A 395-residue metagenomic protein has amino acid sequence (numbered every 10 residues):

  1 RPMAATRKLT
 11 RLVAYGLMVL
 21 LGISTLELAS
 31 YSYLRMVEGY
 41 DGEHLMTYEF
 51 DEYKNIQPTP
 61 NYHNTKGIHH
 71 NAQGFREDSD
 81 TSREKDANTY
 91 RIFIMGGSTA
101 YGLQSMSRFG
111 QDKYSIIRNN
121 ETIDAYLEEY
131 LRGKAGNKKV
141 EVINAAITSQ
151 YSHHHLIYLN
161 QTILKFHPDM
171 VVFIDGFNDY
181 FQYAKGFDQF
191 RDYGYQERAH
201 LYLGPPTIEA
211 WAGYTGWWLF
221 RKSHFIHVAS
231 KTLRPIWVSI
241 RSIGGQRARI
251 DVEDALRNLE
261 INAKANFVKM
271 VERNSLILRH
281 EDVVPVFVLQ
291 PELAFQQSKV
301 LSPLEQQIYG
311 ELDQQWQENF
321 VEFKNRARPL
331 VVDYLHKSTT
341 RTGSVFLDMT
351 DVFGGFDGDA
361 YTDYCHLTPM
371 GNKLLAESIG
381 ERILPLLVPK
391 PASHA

Functional and structural regions predicted by a protein language model:
A14-A29: Hydrophobic membrane-insertion alpha-helices, especially the h-region of bacterial N-terminal signal peptides
A14-Y15, F50, F267, T340 (+2 more regions): Histidine-centered active-site loop/cap adjacent to the catalytic His in serine esterases/O-acetyl transfer systems
R35-Y130, K134-A135, G355-D357, A395: Membrane/wall-proximal cationic-aromatic binding patches
R91-M95, I143, V171: Conserved beta-strand elements of the Class I
S98-G102, I147-S152, F177-Q182, E292-F295 (+1 more regions): Solvent-exposed loop/turn segments at secondary-structure junctions within structured extracellular/periplasmic domains
E121, N178-H336, F356-G358: Serine-dependent acyl-ester chemistry module
V142, T148-L159: Structural motif
I163, H167-V172: Proline-aspartate-enriched helix->loop->beta-strand connector
